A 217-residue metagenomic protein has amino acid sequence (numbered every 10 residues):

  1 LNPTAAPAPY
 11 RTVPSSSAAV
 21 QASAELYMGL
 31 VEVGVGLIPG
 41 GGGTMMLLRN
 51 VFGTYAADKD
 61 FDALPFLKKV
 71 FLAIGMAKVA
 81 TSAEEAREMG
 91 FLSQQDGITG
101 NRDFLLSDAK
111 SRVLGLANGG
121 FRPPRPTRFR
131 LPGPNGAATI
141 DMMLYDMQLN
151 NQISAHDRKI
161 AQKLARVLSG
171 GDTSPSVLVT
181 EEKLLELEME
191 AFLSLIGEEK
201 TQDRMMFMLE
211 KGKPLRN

Functional and structural regions predicted by a protein language model:
L1-A6: A short, small-residue-rich loop immediately preceding and capping a beta-strand
A8-K68: CoA-thioester-processing core
R11, A83-E84: Short glycine-/small-residue-rich flexible loop motifs, especially phosphate/cofactor-binding loops
R49-N50, T54-K78, S82, E88 (+1 more regions): Intrinsically disordered, low-complexity segments enriched in small/flexible residues
